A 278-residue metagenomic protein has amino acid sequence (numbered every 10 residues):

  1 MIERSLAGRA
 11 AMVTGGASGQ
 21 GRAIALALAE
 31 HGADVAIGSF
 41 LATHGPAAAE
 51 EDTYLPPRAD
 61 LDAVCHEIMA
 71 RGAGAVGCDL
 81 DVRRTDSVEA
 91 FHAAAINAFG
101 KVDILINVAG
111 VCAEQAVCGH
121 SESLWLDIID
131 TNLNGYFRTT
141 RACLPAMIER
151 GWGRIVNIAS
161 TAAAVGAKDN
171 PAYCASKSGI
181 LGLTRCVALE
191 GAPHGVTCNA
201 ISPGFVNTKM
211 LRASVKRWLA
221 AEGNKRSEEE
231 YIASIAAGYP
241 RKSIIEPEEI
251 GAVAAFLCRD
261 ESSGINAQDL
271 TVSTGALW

Functional and structural regions predicted by a protein language model:
E3-A42: Canonical Rossmann dinucleotide-binding motif of NAD(H)/NADP(H)-dependent dehydrogenases/reductases, specifically
A116-V117, S121-I129, I235: Substrate-binding pocket helix/loop in short-chain dehydrogenase/reductase
F137, W152, S243-V272, L277: C-terminal substrate-recognition "lid" of short-chain dehydrogenase/reductases
T140, S176, T184: Active-site helix of classical SDR
P145, L189-E190, S263: Alpha-helical segment proximal to the catalytic Tyr-Lys
S160: Residue(s) in the substrate-gating loop at a strand-loop-helix junction that position the organic substrate next
A192, T197, I265-A267: Short, small/polar-rich loop/turn modules that mediate ligand/substrate recognition or access, typified
